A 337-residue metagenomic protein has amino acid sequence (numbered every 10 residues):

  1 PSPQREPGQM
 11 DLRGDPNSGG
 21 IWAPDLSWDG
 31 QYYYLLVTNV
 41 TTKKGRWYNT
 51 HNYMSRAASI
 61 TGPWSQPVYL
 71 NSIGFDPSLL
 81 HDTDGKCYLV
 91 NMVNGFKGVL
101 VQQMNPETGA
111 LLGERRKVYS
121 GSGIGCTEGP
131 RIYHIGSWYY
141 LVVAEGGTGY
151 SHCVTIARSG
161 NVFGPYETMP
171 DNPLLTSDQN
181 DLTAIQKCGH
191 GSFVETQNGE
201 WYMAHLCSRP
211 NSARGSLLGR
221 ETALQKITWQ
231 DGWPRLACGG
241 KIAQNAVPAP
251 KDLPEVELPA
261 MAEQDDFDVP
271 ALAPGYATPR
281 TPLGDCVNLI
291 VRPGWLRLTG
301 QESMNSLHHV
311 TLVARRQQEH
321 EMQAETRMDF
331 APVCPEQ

Functional and structural regions predicted by a protein language model:
P1-Q337: Carbohydrate-active catalytic/glycan-binding domains of CAZyme proteins, especially the secreted or lumenal ectodomains
